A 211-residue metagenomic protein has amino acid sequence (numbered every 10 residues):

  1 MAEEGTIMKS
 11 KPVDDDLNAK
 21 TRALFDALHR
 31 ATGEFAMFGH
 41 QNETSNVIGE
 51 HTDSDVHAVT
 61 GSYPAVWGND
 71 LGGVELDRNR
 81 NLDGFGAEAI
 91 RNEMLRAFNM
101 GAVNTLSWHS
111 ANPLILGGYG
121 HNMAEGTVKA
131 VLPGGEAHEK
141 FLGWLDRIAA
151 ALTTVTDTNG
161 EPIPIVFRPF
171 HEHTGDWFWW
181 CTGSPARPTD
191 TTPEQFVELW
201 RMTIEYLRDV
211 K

Functional and structural regions predicted by a protein language model:
M1-G72, D77-G84: N-terminal module-boundary/linker segments of secreted carbohydrate-active enzymes
K9-K11, K20, K129, K140 (+1 more regions): Context-gated lysine
T60-Y63, W67, G101, N159 (+1 more regions): Glycine-centered secondary-structure boundary/capping sites
G72, L76-D209: Substrate-binding cleft of extracellular glycoside hydrolase catalytic domains
